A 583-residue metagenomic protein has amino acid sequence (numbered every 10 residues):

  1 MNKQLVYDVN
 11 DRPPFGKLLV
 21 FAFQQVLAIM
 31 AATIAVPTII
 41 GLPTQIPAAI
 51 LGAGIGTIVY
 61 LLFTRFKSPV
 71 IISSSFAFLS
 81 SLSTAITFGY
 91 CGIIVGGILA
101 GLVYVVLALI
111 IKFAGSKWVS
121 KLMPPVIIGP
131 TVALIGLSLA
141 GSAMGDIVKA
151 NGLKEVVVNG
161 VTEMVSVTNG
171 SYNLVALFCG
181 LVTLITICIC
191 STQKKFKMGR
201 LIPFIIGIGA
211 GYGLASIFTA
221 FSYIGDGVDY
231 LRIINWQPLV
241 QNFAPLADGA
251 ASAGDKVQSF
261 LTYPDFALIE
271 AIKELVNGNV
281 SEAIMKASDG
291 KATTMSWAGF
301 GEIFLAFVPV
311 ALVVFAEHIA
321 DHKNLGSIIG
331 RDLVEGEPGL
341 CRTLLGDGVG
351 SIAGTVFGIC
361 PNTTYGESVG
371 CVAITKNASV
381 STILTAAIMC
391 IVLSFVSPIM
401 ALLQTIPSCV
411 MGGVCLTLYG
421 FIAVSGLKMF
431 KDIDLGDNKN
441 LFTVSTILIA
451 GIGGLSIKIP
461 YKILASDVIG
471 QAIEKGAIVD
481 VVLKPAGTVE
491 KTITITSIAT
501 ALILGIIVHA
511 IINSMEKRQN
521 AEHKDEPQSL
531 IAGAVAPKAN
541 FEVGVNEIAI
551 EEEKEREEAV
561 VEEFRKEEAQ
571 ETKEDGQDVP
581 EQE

Functional and structural regions predicted by a protein language model:
M1-G16, T33-I39, P43, F78-F88 (+2 more regions): Transmembrane alpha-helical segments and their short flanking loops that form helix-hairpins/helix-helix interfaces
M1-P69, R518, N546-E553, E557 (+1 more regions): N-terminal alpha-helical transmembrane segments of multi-pass membrane transport and channel/translocase proteins
V6-F15, I39-V59, A306-V380: Membrane-embedded helical hairpins/re-entrant loop segments and their flanking transmembrane helices within multi-pass
G16-L184, F395-I399, T405, C409 (+4 more regions): Early transmembrane hairpin of solute transport permeases
L18-T38, M295-A320: Core transmembrane alpha-helical segments of multi-pass membrane transporters/permeases
V26-A32, F66-S75, A311-A320, T355-T363 (+1 more regions): Short helix-coil transition sites and intra-membrane helix breaks within transmembrane domains of multi-pass
L42-Q45, Y172, I185-G278, A298 (+3 more regions): Flexible hinge motifs at transmembrane-helix junctions and intramembrane kinks/re-entrant loops in multi-pass membrane
L61-I72, S191-L201, T375-V380, M429-N438: Membrane-helix interface "capping/anchor" motifs
